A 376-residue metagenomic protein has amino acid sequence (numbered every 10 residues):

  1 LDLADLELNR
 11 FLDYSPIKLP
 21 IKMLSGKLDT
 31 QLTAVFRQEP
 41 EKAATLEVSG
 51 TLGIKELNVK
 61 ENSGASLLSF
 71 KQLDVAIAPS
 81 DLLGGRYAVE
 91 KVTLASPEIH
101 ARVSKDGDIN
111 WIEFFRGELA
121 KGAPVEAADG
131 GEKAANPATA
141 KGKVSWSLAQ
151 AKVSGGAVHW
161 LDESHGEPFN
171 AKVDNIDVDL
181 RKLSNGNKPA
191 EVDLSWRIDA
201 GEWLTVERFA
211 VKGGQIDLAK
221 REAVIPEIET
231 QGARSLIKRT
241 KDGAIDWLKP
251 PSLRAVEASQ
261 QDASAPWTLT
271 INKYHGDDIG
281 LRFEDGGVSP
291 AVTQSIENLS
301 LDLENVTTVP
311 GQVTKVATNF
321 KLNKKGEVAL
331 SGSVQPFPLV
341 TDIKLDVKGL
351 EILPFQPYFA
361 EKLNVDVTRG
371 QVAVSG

Functional and structural regions predicted by a protein language model:
D2, V192-D199, K315-N323, G332: Short beta-strand segments that buttress and anchor functional surface loops
L3-N9, S15-D29, Q38, A43-L46 (+5 more regions): Secondary-structure transition motifs
P20-K22, K362-D366: Short, contiguous acidic/charged loop-to-helix segments that flank catalytic cores in large enzymes
V144, G201-V206, E327-D346: Right-handed parallel beta-helix
Q150, N187-L194, V309-T318: Short, hydrophobic/aromatic-rich segments at coil-to-beta transitions
N185-A200, V374-G376: Short, intrinsically disordered, charge-balanced linker/junction segments flanking boundaries in proteins
Q371: Cationic-aromatic interfacial patches
